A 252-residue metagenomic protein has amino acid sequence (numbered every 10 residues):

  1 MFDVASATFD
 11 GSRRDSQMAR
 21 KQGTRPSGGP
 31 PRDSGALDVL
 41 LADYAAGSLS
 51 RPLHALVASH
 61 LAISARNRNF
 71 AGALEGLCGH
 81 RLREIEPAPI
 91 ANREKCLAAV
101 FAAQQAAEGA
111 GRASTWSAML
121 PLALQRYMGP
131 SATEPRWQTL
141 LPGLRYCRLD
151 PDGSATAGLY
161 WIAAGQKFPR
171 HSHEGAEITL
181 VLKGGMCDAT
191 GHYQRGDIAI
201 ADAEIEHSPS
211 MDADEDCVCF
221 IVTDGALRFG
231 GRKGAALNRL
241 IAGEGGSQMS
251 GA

Functional and structural regions predicted by a protein language model:
M1-L37, S48-A62, N69, G76-T133: Positively biased amphipathic helices and basic secretion/translocation or surface-docking motifs that either flank
S117-A157: Charged, low-complexity intrinsically disordered boundary/linker segments
P142-H173, D202-E206: Conserved short histidine dyad/triad with adjacent acidic residue
A163-Q166, S172-D188: Glycine- and acidic-residue-biased ligand/ion/polar-headgroup-sensing regions
S172-E174, G191-Y193, D212-A213: Short glycine/proline-enriched turns and hinge-like loops at secondary-structure junctions
D188-S208: Short acidic-glycine-tyrosine-enriched beta hairpin
I205-F229: Ligand-binding loop in jelly-roll beta-barrel domains
F220-A252: Double-stranded beta-helix
